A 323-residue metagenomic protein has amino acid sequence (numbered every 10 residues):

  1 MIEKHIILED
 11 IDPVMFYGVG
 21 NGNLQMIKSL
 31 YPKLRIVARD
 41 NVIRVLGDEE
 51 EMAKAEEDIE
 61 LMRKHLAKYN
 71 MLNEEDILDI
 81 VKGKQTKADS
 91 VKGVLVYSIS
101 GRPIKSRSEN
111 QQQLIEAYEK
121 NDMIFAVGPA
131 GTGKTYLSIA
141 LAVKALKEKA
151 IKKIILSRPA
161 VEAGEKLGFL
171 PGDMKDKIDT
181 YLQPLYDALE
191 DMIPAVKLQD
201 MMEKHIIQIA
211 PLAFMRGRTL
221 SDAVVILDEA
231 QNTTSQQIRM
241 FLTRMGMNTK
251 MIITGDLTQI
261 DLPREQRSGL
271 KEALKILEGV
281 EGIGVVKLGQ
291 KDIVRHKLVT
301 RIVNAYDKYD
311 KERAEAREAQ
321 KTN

Functional and structural regions predicted by a protein language model:
M1-V14: N-terminal presequence-like segments and adjacent domain-start helices
I11, N21, E49-E50, N232 (+1 more regions): Short, surface-exposed acidic/glycine-rich loop or hinge patches that mediate macromolecular interfaces
I11-Y31: Short amphipathic alpha-helix segments
N23, A55-D58, I238: Hydrophobic side chains in well-ordered alpha-helices
S29, I36-V91: Interdomain "pre-motor" coupling segment immediately N-terminal to P-loop NTPase/helicase cores
K33-I36, V285-V286: A short linear hydrophobic-aromatic micro-motif
D79-E109: Conserved loop-to-helix interface motifs that mediate assembly, gating, or partner/ligand docking in ancient ring
Y97-E109, Q113-L227, Q231-N323: Conserved helicase motor core of SF1/SF2 NTP-dependent helicases
